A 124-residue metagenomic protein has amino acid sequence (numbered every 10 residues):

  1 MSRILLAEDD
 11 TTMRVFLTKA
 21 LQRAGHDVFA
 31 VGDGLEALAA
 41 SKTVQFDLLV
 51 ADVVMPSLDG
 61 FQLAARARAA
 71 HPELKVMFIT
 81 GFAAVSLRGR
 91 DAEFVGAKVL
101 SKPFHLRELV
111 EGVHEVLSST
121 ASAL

Functional and structural regions predicted by a protein language model:
E8: Conserved acidic carboxylate
V15-R23: Charged docking surfaces used in two-component/phosphorelay signaling
F29-L48, A69: Acidic, metal-coordinating helix/loop segments flanking the phosphotransfer/catalytic sites of two-component signaling
D33-E36, D59-L63: Acidic catalytic/metal-coordinating carboxylates
D52, T80: Active-site residues of response regulator receiver
M55: Receiver (REC) domain active-site loop signature in two-component systems and cognate sites in sensor histidine kinases
Q62, K75, F82-S101, R107 (+1 more regions): Alpha4 helix (beta4-alpha4-beta5 surface) of REC/receiver domains from two-component response regulators
H114-L124: The C-terminal output helix
